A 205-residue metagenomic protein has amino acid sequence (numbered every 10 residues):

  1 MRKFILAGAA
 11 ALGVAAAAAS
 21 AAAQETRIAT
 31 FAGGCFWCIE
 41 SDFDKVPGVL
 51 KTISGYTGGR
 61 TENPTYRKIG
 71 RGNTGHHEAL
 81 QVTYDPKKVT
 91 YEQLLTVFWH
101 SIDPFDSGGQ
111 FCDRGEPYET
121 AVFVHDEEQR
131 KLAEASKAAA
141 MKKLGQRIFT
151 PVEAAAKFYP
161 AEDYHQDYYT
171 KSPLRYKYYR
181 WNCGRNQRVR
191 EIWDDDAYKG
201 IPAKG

Functional and structural regions predicted by a protein language model:
R2-F4, A19-G205: Flexible coil/turn and secondary-structure edge motifs
K3, A7-A16: Bacterial N-terminal signal peptides
